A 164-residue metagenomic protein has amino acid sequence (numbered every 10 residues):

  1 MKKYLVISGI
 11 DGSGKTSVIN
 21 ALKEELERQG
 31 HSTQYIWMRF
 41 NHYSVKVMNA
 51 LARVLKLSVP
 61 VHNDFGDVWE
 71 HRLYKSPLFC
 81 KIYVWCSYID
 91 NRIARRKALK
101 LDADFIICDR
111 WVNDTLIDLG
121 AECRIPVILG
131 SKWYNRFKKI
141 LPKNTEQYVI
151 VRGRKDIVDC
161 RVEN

Functional and structural regions predicted by a protein language model:
Y4: Walker A (P-loop) ATP-phosphate-binding motif of ABC ATPase nucleotide-binding domains
I7: Hydrophobic anchor at the beta1->P-loop junction of P-loop NTPases
G12-S13: ATP-binding Walker
T16: Walker A/P-loop
E24-Y35: Post-Walker A helix-loop "phosphate-sensing" segment adjacent to the P-loop in P-loop NTPases
F40-I128: ATP-dependent small-molecule kinase phosphotransfer cores that center on conserved nucleotide phosphate-binding segments
D104, C108-D114, G130-S131, K138-R161: Conserved phosphate-donor/acceptor-positioning beta-strand/loop module used by diverse small-molecule
